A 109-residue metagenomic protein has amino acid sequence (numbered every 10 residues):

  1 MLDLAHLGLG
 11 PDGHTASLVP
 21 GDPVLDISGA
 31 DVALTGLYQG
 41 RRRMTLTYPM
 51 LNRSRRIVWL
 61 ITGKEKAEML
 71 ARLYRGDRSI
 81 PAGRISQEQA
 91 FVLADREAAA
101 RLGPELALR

Functional and structural regions predicted by a protein language model:
M1-R109: Conserved phosphate- and dinucleotide-binding cores of soluble alpha/beta proteins, encompassing both enzyme active
